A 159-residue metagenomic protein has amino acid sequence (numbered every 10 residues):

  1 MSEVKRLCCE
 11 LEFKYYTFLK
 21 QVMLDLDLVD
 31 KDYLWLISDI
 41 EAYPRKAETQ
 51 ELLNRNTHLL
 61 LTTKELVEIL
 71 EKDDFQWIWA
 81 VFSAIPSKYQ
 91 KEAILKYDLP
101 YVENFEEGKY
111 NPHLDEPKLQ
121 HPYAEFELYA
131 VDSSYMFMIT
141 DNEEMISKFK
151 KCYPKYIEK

Functional and structural regions predicted by a protein language model:
S2, C9-E68: N-terminal interaction modules that seed assembly of large macromolecular complexes
V4-C8, Y33-L36, W79-A84, E125-Y129 (+1 more regions): Ordered hydrophobic segments in well-structured contexts
C8-C9, C152: Generic recognition of cysteine residues
K20-L24, K64-V67, W79, S83 (+1 more regions): Generic detector of well-ordered alpha-helical segments enriched in charged/polar residues, highlighting helical
D27, I37-Y43, I85-P86, A130-D132 (+1 more regions): Short, flexible beta-strand-to-coil junctions
V29-D30, A42-E48, Q90-K91, F137 (+1 more regions): Short, surface-exposed beta-strand/loop "edge" segments at domain boundaries and coil↔beta transitions
Q50-L128: Surface-exposed, low-hydrophobicity interaction/linker segments
E116-K159: Acidic, proline/glycine-rich low-complexity IDRs
